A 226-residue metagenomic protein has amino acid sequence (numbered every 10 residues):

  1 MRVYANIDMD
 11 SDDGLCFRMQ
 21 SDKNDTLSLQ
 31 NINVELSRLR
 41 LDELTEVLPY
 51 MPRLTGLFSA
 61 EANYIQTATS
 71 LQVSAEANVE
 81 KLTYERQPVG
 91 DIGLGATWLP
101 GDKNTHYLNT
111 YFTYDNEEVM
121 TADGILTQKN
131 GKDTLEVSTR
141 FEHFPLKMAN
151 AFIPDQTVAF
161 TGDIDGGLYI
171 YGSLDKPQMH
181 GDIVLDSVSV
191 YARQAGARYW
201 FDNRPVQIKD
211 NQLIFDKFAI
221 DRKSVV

Functional and structural regions predicted by a protein language model:
M1-G167, D175-V226: Interface amphipathic segments
